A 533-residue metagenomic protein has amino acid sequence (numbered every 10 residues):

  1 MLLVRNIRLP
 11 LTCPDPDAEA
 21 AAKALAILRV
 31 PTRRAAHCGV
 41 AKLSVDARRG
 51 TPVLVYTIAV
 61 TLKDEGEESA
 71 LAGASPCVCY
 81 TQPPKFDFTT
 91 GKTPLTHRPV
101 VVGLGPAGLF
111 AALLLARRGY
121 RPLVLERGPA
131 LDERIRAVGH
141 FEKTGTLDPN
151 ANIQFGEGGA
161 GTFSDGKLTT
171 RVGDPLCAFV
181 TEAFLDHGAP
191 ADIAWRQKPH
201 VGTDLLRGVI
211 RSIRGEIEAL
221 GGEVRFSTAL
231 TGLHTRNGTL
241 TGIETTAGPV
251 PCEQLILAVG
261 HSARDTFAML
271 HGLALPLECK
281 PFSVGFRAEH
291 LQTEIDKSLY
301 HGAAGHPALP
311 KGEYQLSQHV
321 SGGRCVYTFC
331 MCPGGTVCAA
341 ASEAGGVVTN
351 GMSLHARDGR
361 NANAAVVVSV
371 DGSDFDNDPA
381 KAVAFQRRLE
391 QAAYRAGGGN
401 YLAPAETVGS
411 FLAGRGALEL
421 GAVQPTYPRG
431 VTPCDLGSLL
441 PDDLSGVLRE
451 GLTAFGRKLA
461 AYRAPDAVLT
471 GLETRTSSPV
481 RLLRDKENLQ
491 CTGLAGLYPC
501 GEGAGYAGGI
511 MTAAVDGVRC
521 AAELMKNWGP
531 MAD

Functional and structural regions predicted by a protein language model:
M1-L54, I58-D533: Residues forming the flavin
